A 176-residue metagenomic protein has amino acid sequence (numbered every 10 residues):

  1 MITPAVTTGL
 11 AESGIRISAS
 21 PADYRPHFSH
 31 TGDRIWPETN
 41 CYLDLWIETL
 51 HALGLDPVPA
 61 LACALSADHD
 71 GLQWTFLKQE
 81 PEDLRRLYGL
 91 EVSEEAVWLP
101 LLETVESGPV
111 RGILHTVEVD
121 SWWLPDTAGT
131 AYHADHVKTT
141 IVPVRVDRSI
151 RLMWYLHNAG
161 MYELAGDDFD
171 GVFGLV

Functional and structural regions predicted by a protein language model:
I2-E103: Cysteine-nucleophile protease catalytic domains, especially the papain-like/related folds used in DUB/UBL proteases
G54, W122, R148-S149: Residue-level marker of positions within ordered structural domains that often coincide with functionally constrained
S93-E106, R111, W122-A134: Divalent-cation
T116-E118: Structural motif
D120, T140-V144, D167-D170: Glycine-rich loops and low-complexity Gly/Arg-rich segments that provide flexible linkers or classic glycine-based
A131-H157: Catalytic nucleophile-His microenvironment captured as a short glycine-rich beta-strand/loop that brackets
D147-V176: Noncatalytic regulatory segments and standalone regulatory/sensor domains
